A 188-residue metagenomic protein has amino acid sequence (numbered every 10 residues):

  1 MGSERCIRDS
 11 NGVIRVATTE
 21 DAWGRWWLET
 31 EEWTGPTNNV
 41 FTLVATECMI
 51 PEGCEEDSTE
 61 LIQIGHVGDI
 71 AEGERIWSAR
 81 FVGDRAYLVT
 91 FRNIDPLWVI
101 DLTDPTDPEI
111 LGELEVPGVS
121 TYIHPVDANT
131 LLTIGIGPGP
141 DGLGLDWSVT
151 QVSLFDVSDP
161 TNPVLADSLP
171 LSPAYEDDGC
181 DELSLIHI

Functional and structural regions predicted by a protein language model:
G2-D9, I186-I188: Conserved small/polar residues in nucleotide/adenosyl-binding loops
S3, G112-T121, A166-S184: Conserved blade-ending motifs and adjacent loop-strand segments that build the rim/top face of beta-propeller domains
G12, D84, A128-N129: Short coil/turn segments that connect the beta-strands within blades of beta-propeller domains
T19-G35, G135-W147: Short, conserved, GDST-rich strand-edge loop motifs in beta-rich repeat architectures
W33-M49, S148-S158: Beta-propeller blade signature
D57-E72, S168-D181: Surface-exposed loop and turn segments in beta-propeller and other repeat-based domains that flank or scaffold
T103, S158-D159: Short loop/turn segments that connect beta-strands within beta-propeller blades
